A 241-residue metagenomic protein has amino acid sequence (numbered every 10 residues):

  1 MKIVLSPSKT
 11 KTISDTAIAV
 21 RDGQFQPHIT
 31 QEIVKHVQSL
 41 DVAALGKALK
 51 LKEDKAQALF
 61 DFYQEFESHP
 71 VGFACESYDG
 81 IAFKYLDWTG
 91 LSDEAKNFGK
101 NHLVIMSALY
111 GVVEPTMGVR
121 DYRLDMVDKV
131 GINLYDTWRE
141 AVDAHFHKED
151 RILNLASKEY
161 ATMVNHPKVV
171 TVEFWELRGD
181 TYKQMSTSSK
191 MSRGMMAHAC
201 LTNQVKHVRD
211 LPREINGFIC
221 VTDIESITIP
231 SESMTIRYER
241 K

Functional and structural regions predicted by a protein language model:
M1-S6, R151-N154: Short hydrophobic beta-strand segments
V4-G90: Active-site helix-to-loop segments that bind/position phosphate- or nucleotide-bearing substrates and donors across
D87-K241: Internal, well-folded beta-alpha domain core
